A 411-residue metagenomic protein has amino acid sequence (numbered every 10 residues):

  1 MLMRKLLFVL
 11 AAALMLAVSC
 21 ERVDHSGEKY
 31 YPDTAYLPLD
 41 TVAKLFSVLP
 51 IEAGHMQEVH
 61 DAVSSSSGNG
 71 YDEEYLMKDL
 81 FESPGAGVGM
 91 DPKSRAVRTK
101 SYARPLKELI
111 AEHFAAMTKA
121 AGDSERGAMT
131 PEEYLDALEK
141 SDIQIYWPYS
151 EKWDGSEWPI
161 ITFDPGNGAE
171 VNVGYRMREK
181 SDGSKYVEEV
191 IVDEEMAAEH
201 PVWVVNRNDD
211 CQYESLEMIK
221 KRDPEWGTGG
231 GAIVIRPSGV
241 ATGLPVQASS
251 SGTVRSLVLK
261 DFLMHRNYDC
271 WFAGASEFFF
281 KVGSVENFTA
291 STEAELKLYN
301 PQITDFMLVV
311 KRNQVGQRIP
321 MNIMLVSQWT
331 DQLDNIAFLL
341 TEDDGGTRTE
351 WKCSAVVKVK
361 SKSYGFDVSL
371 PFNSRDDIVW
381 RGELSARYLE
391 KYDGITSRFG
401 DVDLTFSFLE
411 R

Functional and structural regions predicted by a protein language model:
R4-L10: Sec-dependent signal peptide recognition, specifically the positively charged N-region followed immediately by
L16-S19: C-terminal motif of bacterial Sec signal peptides marking the signal peptidase cleavage site
E21-R255: Acidic/polar, low-complexity intrinsically disordered N-terminal segments immediately downstream of a Sec signal
A169, H265-F272, F288-A290, D344-S354: Short, surface-exposed beta-strand/loop "edge" segments at domain boundaries and coil↔beta transitions
Q247-A273: Short amphipathic, basic-aromatic surface patches that mediate peripheral association with negatively charged
L263-V310: Calcium-regulated, polybasic anionic-phospholipid
F280, Q314-K362: Eukaryotic beta-sheet cores, primarily in C2 and C2-like/PH beta-sandwich modules
D344-R411: C2-type phospholipid-binding modules
